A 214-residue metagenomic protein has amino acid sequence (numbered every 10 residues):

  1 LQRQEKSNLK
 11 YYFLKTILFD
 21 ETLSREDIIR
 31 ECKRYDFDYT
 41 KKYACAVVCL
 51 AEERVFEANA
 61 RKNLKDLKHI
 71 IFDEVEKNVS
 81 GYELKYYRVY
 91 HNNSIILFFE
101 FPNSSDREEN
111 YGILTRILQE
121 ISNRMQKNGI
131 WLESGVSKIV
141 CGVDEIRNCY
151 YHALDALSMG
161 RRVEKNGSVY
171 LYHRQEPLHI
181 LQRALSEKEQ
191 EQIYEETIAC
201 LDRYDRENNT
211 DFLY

Functional and structural regions predicted by a protein language model:
L1-Y214: Cytosolic nucleotide-utilizing catalytic cores of signal-transduction proteins
